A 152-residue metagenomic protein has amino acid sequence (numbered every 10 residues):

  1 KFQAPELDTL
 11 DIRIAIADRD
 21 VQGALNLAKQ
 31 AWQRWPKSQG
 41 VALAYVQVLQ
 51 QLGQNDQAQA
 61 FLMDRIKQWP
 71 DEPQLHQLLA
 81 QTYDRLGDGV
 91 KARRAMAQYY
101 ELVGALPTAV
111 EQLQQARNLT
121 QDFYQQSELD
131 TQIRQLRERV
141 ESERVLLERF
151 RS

Functional and structural regions predicted by a protein language model:
F2-Q3, P36, P70, G87 (+2 more regions): Short coil turns that delineate tetratricopeptide repeat
L7-D8, V41, L75, A92 (+1 more regions): TPR alpha-solenoid repeat register
D11, Y45, L79, M96 (+2 more regions): Structural register within alpha-helical repeat arrays
V21, N55, G89-V90, L106: TPR-repeat structural position
L102-S152: Terminal, low-structured helical/coil segments at or just beyond the last alpha-helical repeat
